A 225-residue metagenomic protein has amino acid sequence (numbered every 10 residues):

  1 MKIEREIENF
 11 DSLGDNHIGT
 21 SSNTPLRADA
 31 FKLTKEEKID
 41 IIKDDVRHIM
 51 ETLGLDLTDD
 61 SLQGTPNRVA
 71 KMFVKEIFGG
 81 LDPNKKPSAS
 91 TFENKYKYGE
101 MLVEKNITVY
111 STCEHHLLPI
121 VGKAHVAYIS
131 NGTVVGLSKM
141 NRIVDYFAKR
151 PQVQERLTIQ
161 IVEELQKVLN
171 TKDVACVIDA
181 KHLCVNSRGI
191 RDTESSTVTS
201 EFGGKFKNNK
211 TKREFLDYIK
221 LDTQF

Functional and structural regions predicted by a protein language model:
M1-F225: A domain-level signal for the structural core that forms small-molecule/cofactor-binding pockets and catalytic centers
